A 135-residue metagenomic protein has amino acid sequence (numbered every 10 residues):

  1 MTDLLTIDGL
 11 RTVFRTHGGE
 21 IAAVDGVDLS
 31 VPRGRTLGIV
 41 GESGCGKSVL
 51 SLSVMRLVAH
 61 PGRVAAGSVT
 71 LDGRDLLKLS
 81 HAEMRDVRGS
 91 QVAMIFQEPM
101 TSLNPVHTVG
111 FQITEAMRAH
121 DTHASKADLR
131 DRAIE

Functional and structural regions predicted by a protein language model:
M1-E135: ABC transporter nucleotide-binding domains
